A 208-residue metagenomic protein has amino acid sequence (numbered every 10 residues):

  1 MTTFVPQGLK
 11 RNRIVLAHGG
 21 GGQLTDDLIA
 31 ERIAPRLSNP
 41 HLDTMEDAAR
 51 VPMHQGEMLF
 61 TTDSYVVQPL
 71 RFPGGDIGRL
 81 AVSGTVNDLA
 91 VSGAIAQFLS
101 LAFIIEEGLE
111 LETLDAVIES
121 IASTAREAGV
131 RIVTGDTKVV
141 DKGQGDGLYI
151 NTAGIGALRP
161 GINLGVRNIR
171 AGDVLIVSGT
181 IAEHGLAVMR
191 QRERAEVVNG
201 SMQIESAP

Functional and structural regions predicted by a protein language model:
M1-P208: Helix-biased detector of long, well-ordered alpha-helical tracts
